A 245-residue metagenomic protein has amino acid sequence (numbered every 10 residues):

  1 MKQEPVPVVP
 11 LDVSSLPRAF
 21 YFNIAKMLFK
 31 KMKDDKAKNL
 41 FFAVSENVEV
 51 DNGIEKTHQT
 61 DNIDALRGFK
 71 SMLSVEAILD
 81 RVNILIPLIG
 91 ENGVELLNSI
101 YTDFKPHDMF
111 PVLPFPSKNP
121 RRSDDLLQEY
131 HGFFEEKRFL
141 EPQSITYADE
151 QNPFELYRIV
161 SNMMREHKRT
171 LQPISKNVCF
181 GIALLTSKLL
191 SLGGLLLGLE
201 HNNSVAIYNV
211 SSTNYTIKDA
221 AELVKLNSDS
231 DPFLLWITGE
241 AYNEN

Functional and structural regions predicted by a protein language model:
M1-V9, L16-N245: Long, low-complexity, Lys/Arg-enriched
